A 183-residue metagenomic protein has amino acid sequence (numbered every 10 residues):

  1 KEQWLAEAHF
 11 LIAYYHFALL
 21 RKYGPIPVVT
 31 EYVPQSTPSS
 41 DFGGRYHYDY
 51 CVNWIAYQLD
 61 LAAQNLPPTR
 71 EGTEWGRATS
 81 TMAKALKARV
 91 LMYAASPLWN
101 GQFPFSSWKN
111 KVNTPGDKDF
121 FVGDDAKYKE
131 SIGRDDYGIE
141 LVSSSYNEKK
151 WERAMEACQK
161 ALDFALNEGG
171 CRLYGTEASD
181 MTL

Functional and structural regions predicted by a protein language model:
K1-L183: Structured, solvent-exposed acidic/aromatic patches
